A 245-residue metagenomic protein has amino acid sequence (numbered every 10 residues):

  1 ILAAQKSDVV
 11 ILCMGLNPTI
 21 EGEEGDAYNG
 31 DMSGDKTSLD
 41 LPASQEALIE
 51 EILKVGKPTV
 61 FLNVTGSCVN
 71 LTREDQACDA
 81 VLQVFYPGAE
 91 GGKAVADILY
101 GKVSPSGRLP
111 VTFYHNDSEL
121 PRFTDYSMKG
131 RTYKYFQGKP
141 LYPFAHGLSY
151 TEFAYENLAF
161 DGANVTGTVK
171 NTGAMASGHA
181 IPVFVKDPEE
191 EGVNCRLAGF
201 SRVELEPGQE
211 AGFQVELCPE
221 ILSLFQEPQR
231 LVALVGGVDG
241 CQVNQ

Functional and structural regions predicted by a protein language model:
I1-Q245: C-terminal non-catalytic regions of proteins with extracellular/luminal or membrane-system context
